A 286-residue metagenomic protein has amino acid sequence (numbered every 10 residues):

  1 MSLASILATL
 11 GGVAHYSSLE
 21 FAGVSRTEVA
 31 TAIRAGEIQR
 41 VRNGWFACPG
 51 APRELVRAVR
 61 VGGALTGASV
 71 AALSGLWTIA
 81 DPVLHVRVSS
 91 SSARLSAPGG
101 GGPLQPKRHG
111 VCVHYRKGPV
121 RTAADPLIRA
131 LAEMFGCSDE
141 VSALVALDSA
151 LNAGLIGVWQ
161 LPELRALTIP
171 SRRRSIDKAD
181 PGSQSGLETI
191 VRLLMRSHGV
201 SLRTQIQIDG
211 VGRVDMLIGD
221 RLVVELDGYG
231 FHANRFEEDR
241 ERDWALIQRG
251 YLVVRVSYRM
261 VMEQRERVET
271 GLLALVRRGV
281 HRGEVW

Functional and structural regions predicted by a protein language model:
M1-P170, R277-W286: Short gly/ser-rich loop at a beta-strand->alpha-helix junction or flexible surface loop bordering the NTP-binding
L151-W286: Surface segments flanking catalytic/ligand-binding clefts of nucleic-acid enzymes
